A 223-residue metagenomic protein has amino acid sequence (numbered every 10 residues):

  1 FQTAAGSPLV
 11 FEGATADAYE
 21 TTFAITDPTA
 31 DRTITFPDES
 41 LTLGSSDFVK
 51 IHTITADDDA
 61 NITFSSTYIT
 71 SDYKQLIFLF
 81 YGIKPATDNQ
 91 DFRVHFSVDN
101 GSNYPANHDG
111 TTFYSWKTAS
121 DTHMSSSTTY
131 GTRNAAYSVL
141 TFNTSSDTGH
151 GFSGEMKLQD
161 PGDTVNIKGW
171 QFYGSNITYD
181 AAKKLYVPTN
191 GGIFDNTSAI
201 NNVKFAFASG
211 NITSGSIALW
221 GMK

Functional and structural regions predicted by a protein language model:
F1-S45: Intrinsic low-complexity, repeat-rich intrinsically disordered segments enriched in small/flexible residues
D27, T33-S40, S45-K223: Surface-exposed molecular-recognition determinants
